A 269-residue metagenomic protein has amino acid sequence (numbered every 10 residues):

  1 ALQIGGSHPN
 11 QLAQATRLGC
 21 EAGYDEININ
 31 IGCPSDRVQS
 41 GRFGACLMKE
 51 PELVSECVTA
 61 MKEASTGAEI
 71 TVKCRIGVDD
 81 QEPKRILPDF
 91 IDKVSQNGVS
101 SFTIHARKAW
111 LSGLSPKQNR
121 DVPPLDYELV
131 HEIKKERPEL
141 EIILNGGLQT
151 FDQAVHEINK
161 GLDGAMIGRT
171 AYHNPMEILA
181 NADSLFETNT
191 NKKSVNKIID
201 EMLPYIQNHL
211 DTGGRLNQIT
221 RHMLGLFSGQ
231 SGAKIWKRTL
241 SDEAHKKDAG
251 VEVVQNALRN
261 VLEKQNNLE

Functional and structural regions predicted by a protein language model:
A1-Y24, C46-E56, K84-P88: Glycine-rich anion/phosphate-binding loops
Q3-G5, N30-G32, T71-R75, T103-H105 (+1 more regions): A cross-family glycoside hydrolase active-site/sugar-binding cleft signature
G6, C33-S35, I76-D80, A106-W110 (+2 more regions): Active-site-proximal loop/turn and secondary-structure-junction residues that shape catalytic pockets, frequently
P9, G32-L47, K108-G113: Conserved radical SAM core fold
D25-S35, Q96-A109, I167-T170: Non-cysteine beta-strand/loop elements that form the S-adenosyl-L-methionine
G41-F43, P51, L203: Proteins enriched for Cys/Gly/acidic motifs involved in redox and nucleic-acid/cofactor modification
R42-M48, P116-D121, L185-F186: Short glycine-enriched, charge-decorated loop/helix-capping segments at active-site entrances that position
E56-T59, E63-S65, E69, V78-D80 (+5 more regions): Alpha/beta catalytic cores of nucleotide-metabolism and tRNA/nucleoside-modifying enzymes
